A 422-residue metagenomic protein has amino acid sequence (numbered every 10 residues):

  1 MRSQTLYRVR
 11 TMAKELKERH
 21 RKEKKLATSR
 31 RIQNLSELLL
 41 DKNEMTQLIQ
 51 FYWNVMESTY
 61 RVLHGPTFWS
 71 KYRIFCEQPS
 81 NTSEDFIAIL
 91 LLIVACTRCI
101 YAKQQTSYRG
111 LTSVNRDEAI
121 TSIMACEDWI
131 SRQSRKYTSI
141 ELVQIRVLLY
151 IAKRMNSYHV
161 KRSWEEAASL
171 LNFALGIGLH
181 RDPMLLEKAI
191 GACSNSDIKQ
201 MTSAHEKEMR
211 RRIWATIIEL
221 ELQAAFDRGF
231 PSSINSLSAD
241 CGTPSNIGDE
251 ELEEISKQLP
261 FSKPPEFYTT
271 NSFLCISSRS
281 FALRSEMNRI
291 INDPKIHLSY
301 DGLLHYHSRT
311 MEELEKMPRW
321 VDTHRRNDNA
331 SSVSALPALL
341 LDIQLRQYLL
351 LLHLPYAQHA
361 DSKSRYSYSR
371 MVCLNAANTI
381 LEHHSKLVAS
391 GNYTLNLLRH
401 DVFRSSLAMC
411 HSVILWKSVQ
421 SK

Functional and structural regions predicted by a protein language model:
M1-E57, S80, E84-I89, V94: Intrinsic, low-complexity transcriptional activation domains
R2, L6, R10-L16, L186-D197 (+1 more regions): Charged, glycine/proline-rich intrinsically disordered loops and linkers
K22, R211, A215, S245-I247 (+1 more regions): Amphipathic helix-loop-helix modules that constitute alpha-helical solenoid scaffolds
R31-T46, Y72-V94, C99, Y108-L186 (+3 more regions): Extended, leucine-rich alpha-helical cores of fungal transcription factors
F51-S83, T323: Acidic, Ser/Thr/Pro-rich intrinsically disordered transcriptional activation regions
V321-D328: Conserved small-domain helix->loop->beta segment predominantly found in fold-type I
